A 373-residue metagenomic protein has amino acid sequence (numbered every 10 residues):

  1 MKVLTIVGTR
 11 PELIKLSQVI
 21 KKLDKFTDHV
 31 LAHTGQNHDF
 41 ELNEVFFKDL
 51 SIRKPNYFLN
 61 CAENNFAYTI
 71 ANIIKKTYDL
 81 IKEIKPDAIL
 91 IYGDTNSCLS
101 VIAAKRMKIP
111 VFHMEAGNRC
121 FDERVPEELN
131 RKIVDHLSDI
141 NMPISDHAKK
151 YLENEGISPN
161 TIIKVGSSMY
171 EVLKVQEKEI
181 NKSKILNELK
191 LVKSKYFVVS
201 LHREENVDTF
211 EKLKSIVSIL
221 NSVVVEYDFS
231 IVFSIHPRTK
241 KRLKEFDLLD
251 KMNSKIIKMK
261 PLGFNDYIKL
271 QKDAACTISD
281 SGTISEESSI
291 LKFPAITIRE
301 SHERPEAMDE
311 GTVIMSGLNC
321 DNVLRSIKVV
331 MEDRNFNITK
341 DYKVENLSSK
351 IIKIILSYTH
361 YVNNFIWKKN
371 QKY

Functional and structural regions predicted by a protein language model:
L4-V7, E12-K22, F26, F46 (+1 more regions): Active-site and donor-binding regions of nucleotide-sugar-utilizing enzymes
K25-P55: N-terminal glycine-rich anion-binding loop in soluble enzyme alpha/beta folds
Q36-D39, E44-F46, N64, N181-D273: Donor-nucleotide binding loops and adjacent catalytic segments primarily of GT-B fold Leloir glycosyltransferases
Q36-E41, N60, L137-K212, S316: A nucleotide-sugar donor-handling region in carbohydrate enzymes
T77, I81, K269-A274: Short alpha-helical donor nucleotide-sugar binding micro-motif in glycosyltransferases
I91-Y92, C98-V101, H113-M114, N141 (+1 more regions): A donor-sugar binding/catalytic signature common to diverse glycosyltransferases and related nucleotide-sugar
R304-V330, I338-S349: Change "using UDP/GDP/dTDP sugars" to "using nucleotide sugars
E332-Y373: C-terminal amphipathic helix plus adjacent low-complexity, charged tail appended to glycosyltransferase catalytic
